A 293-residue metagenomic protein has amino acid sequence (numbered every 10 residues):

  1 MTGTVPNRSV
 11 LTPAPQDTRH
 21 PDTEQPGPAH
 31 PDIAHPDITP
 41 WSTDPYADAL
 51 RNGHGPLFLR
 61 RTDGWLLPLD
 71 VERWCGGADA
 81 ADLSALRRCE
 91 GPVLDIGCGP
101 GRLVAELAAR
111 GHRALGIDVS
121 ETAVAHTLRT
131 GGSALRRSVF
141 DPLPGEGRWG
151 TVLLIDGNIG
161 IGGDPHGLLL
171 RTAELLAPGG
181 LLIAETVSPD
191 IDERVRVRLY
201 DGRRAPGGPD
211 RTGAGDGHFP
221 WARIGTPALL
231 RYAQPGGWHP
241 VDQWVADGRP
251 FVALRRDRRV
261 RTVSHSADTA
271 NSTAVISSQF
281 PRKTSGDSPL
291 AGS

Functional and structural regions predicted by a protein language model:
T2-E24, H30-R88: S-adenosyl-L-methionine
S120: Conserved SAM/SAH-binding beta-strand->alpha-helix loop
G131-D141: Conserved SAM-binding strand-loop segment of SAM-dependent methyltransferases
F140-T151: A short acidic, Gly/Pro-enriched loop at the edge of an enzyme's catalytic core that lines a small-molecule cofactor
W149-H166: A short SAM/SAH-binding and catalytic strip from SAM-dependent methyltransferases
H166-P178: A short glycine-rich, Lys/Arg-flanked "PGG" loop and its adjoining helix->strand segment in the class I
G179-V187: Conserved beta-strand signature within the Rossmann-like core of class I S-adenosyl-L-methionine
F219-Q243: Short alpha-helix
